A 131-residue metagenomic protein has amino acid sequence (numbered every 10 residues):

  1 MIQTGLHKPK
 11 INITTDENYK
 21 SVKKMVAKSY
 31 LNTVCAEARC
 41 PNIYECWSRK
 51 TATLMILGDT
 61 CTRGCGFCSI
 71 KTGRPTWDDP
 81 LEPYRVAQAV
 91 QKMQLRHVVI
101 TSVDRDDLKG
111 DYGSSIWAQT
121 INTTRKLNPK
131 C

Functional and structural regions predicted by a protein language model:
M1-R63: Flexible, acidic/Gly-rich N-terminal and inter-domain linker regions that tether and position cofactor-handling modules
K50-C131: Conserved Radical SAM active-site core
